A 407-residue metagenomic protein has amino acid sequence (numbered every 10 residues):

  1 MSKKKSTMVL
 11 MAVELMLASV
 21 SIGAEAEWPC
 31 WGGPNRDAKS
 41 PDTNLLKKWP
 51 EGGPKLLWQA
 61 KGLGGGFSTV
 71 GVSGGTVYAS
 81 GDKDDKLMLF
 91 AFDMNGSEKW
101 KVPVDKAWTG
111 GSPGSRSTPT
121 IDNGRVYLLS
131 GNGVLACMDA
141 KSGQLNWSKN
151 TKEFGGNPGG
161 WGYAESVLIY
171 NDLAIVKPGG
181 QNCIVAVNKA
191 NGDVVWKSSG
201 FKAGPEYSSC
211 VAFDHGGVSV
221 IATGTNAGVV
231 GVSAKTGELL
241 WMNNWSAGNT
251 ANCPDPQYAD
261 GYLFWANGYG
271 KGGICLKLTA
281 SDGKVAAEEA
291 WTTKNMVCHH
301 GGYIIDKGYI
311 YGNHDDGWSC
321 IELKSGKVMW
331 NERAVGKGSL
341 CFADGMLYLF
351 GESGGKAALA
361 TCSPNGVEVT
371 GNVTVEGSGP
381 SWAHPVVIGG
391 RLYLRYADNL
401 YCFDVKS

Functional and structural regions predicted by a protein language model:
M1-K5: N-terminal secretory signal peptides that target proteins for export/translocation
L10-S19: Bacterial N-terminal signal peptides
G23-S407: Noncatalytic, solvent-exposed loop/strand surfaces of beta-propeller-type extracellular/periplasmic domains
